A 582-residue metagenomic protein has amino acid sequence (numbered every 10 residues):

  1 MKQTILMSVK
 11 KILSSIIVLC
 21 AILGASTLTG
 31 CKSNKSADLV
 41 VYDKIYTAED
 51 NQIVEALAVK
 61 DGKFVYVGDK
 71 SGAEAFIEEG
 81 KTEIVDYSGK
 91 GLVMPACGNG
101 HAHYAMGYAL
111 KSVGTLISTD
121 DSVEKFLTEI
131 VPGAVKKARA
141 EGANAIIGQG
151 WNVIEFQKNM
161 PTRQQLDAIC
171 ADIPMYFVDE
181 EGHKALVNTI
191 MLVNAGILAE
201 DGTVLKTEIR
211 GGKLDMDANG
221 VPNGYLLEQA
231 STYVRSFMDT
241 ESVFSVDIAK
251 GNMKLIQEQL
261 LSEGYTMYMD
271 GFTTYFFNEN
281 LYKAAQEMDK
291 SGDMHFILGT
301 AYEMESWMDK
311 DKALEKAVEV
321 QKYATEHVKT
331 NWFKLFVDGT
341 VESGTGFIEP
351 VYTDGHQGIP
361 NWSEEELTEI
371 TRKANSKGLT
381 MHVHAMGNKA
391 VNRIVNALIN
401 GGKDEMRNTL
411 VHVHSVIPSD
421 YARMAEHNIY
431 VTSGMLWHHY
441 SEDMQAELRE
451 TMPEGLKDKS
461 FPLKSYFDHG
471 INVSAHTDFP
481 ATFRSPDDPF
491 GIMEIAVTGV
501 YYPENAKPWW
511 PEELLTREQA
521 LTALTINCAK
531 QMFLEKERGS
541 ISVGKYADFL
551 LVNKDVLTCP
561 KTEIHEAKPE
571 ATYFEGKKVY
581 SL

Functional and structural regions predicted by a protein language model:
K2-I17: Bacterial N-terminal signal peptides that target proteins for export
I17, A21-A25: Hydrophobic core
T27-G30: C-terminal motif of bacterial Sec signal peptides marking the signal peptidase cleavage site
K32-Y42, E49-E315, L335-A390, R407 (+2 more regions): Divalent metal-binding segments
H103, T325-T345, I429-H439, T498: Non-cysteine beta-strand/loop elements that form the S-adenosyl-L-methionine
M288-G292, A317-V328, K403, M424-N428: Acidic (Asp/Glu)-rich catalytic clusters
R372-H382, K389-N408, V413, P418-A422 (+3 more regions): His/Asp/Glu-enriched, well-ordered alpha-helical/loop segment that forms or immediately abuts the divalent-metal
